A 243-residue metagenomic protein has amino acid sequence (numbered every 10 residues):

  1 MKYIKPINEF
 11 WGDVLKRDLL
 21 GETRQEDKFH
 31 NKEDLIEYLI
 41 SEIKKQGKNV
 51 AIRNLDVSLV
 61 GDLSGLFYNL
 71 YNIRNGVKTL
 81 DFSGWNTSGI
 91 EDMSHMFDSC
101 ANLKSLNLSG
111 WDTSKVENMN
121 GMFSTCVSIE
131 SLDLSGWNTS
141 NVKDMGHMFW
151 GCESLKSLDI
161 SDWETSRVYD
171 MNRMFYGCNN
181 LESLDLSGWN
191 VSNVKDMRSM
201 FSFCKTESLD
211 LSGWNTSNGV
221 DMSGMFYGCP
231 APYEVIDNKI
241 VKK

Functional and structural regions predicted by a protein language model:
K2-K243: Negatively charged
